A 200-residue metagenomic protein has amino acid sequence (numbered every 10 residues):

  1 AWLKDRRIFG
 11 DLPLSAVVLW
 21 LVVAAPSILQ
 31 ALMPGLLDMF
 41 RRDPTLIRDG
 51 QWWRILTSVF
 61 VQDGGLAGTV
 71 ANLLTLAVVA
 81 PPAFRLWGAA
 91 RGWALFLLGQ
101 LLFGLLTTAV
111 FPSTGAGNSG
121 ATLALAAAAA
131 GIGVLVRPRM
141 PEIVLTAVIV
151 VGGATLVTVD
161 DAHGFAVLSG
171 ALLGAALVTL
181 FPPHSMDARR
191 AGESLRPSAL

Functional and structural regions predicted by a protein language model:
A1-F9, G153-L200: C-terminal transmembrane module of polytopic alpha-helical membrane proteins
R6-L21, G50-R54, R137-D160, A191-S198: Aromatic-enriched alpha-helical transmembrane segments of multi-pass intramembrane proteins
D11, A16-A94, A109-G115: N-terminal TM1-TM2 helical hairpin plus the immediately adjacent luminal interfacial "cap"
V23-Q30, G99-T108, T146-V159: Aromatic-anchored segments of alpha-helical transmembrane domains
L76, L95-G99, F103, A166 (+2 more regions): Alpha-helical transmembrane segments in multi-pass membrane proteins
F84-G92, A129-I143: Membrane-helix interface "capping/anchor" motifs
F103, A124-I132, S169-L180: Alpha-helical transmembrane segments and their membrane-interface exit regions
F111-I132, A162: Membrane-interface micro-motifs in multi-pass membrane enzymes
